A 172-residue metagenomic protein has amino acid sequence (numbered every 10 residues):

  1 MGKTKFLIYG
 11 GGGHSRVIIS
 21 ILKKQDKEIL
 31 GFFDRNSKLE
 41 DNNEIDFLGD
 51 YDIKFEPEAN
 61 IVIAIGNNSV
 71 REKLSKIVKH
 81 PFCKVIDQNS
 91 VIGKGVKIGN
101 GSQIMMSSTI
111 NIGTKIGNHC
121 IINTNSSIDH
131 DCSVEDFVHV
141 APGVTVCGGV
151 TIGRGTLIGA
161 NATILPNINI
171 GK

Functional and structural regions predicted by a protein language model:
M1-D52, G155: Hydrophobic, well-ordered beta-alpha structural blocks that scaffold small-molecule cofactor pockets
G10, I61, F82, D129-H130: Generic structural signal for conserved hydrophobic packing positions in ordered secondary structure
G10, V62-G66, P166: Small/polar loops that bind or transfer phosphate-bearing groups
G13, S69-V70, I128: Short alpha-helical
I19-I21, K73-I77, I116: Short amphipathic alpha-helical segments
L30, A59-N60, N100, R154: Conserved acidic residues
S37-G93: Phosphate-bearing ligand-interacting subdomains that bind or position ATP/ADP/UDP/GDP/NAD(P) or nucleotide-linked
V85-K172: Structural signal for interior beta-strand "rungs" in well-ordered beta-sheet cores of soluble enzyme domains
